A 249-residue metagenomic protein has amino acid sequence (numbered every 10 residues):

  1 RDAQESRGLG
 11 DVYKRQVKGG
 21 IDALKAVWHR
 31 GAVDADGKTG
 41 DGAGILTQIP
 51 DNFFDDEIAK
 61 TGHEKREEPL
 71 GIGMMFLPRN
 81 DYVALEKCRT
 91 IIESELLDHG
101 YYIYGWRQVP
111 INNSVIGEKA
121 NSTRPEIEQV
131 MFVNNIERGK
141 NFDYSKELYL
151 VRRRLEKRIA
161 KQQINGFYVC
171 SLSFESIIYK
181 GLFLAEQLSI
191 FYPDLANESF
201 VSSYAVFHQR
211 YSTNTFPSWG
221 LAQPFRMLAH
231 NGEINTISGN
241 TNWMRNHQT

Functional and structural regions predicted by a protein language model:
R1, K18-I21, L96-Y102, I127 (+1 more regions): Long, low-complexity, charge-dense
D2-L9, Y13: Single conserved hydrophobic/aromatic residue that forms the stacking wall/gate of nucleotide- or nucleobase-binding
Y13, V17-G20, L85, R89: Generic structural signal for well-ordered, non-membrane alpha-helical segments in soluble metabolic enzymes
G19-A23, L221-T249: Extended active-site and interfacial segments that coordinate phosphate-rich ligands in large catalytic machineries
W28: N-terminal nucleophile
D34-A35, G40-S203, Q209, T213: Extended, highly charged
Y211-A222: Flexible, glycine/threonine-enriched loop-and-boundary segments that flank and lead into catalytic domains of large
